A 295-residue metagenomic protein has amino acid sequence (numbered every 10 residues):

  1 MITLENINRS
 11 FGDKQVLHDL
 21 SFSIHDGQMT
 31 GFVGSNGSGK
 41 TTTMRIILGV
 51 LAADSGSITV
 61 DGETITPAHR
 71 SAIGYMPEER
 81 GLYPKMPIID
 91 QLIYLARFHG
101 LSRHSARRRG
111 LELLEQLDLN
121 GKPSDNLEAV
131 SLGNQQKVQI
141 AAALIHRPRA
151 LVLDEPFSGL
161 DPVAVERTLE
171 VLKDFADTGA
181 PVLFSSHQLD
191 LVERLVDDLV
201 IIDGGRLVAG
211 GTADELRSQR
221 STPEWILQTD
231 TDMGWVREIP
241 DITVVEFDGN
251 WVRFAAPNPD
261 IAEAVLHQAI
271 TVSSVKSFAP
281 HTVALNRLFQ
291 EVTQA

Functional and structural regions predicted by a protein language model:
L4: Conserved catalytic Walker-motif region of ABC-type ATPase nucleotide-binding domains
R9-D203, A209: ABC transporter nucleotide-binding domains
S10, E63, L207, D230 (+2 more regions): Short, surface-exposed acidic/glycine-rich loop or hinge patches that mediate macromolecular interfaces
T66, I89, L189, D214 (+3 more regions): Alpha-helix N-cap/helix-start and coil->helix boundary motif
R80, P240-T243, S273: Structural motif
L169-A256: ABC transporter nucleotide-binding domain
P257-A295: C-terminal coupling/interaction segments
